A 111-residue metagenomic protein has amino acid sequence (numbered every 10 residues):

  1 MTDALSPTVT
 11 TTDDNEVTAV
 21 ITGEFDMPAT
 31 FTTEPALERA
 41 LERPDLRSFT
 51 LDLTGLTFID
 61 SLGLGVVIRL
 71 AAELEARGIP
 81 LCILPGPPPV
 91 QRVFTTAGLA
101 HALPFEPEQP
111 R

Functional and structural regions predicted by a protein language model:
M1-F58, I68-R111: STAS-like cytosolic regulatory interaction modules
